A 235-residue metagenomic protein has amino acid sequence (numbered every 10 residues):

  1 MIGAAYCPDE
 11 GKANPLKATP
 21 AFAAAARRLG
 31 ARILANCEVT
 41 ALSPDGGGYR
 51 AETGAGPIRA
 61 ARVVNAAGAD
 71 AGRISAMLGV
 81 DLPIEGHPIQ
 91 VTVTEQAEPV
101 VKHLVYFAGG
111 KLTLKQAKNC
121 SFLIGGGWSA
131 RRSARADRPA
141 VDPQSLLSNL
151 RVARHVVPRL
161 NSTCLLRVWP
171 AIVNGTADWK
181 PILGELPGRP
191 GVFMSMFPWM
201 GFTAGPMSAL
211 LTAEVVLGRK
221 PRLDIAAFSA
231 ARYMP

Functional and structural regions predicted by a protein language model:
A4-A25, G68-D70, S145-V152, F197-A204 (+1 more regions): Mid-domain beta-loop-alpha active-site segment that forms a flexible, acidic cofactor/metal-binding surface
A5-R62, D70: Helical element adjacent to the flavin cofactor pocket in flavoenzyme catalytic cores
P15, R154-P235: C-terminal catalytic lobe of FAD-dependent flavoproteins
A25, L29, M77, V215-R219: Active-site catalytic microenvironments for nucleophilic, acid-base chemistry
E52-G54, E95, A108: Short strand-coil-strand connectors
P57-K102, L223: Central helical "cap/lid" subdomain
E98-P190: Active-site lid/adjacent beta-loop-alpha segment flanking the redox-cofactor pocket in flavoenzymes
